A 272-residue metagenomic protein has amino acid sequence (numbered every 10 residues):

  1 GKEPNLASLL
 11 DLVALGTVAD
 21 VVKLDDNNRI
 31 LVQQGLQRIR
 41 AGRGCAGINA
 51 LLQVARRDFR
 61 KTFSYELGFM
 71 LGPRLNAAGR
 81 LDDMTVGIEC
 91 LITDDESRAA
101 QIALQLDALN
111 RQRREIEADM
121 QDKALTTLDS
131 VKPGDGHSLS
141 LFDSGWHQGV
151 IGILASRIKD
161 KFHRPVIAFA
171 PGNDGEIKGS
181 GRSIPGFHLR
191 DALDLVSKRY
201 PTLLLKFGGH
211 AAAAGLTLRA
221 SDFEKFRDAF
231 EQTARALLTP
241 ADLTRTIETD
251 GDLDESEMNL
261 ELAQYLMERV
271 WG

Functional and structural regions predicted by a protein language model:
G1-K2, L238: Short, polar/flexible loop-turn hinges at active-site or ligand-entry regions and domain interfaces
E3-D222, D252: Hydrophobic helix-and-loop "lid/oligomerization" segment in the mid-to-C-terminal part of catalytic domains
V21, C45, R235-G272: A contiguous loop/helix-start segment that scaffolds small-molecule binding in enzyme catalytic cores
M84, I151-G152, R227, L260-A263: Conserved strand-to-helix beginnings and helix N-cap segments that scaffold or border functional pockets
L189-D191, F226, N259: Short acidic, gly/pro-rich beta-turn/loop elements at beta-sheet edges and active-site/ligand-binding grooves
L193-V196, R227-A234: Short amphipathic alpha-helices in soluble, non-transmembrane regions that often serve as interface/regulatory elements
R199-L204, Q232-T239: A common structural junction motif
